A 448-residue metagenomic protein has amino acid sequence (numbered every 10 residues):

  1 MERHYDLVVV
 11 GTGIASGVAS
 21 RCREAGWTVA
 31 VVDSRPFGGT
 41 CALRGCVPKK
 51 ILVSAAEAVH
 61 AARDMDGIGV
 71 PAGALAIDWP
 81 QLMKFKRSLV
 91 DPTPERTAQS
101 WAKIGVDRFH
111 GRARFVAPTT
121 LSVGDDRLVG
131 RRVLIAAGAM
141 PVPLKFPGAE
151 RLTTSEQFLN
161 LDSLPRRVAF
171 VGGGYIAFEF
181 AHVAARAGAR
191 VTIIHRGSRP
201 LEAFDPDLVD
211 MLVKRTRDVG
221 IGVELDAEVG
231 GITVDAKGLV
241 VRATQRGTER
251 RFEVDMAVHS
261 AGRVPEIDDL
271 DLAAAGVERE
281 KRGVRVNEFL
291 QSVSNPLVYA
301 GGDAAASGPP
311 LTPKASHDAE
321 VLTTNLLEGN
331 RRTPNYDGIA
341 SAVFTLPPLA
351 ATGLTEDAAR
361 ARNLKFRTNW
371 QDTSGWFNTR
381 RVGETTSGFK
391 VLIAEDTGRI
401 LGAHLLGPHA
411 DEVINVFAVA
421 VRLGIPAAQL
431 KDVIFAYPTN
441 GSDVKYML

Functional and structural regions predicted by a protein language model:
E2, V8-G13, V18, T28-P36 (+10 more regions): Residues forming the flavin
E2-Y5, I14, R21-W27, V32-L164 (+7 more regions): Glycine-rich flavin
V8-A15, A19-R35, T40, V47 (+4 more regions): Flexible, glycine-rich terminal cap/loop adjacent to redox cofactors in electron-transfer oxidoreductases
V8-V10, A113, L128-G138, F170-V171 (+5 more regions): Short hydrophobic core segments
C46, A137-R190, I194, V219-V223 (+2 more regions): Glycine-rich dinucleotide-binding loop and its adjacent helix/turn
P48, L121, P265, S292 (+2 more regions): Hydrophobic "anchor" residues
D107-H110, R114-S122, A187-E288, A361: A Rossmann-like FAD-binding core segment of flavoenzymes
A149-R166, R251-E328: FAD-site-proximal beta/loop scaffold in flavoenzymes
